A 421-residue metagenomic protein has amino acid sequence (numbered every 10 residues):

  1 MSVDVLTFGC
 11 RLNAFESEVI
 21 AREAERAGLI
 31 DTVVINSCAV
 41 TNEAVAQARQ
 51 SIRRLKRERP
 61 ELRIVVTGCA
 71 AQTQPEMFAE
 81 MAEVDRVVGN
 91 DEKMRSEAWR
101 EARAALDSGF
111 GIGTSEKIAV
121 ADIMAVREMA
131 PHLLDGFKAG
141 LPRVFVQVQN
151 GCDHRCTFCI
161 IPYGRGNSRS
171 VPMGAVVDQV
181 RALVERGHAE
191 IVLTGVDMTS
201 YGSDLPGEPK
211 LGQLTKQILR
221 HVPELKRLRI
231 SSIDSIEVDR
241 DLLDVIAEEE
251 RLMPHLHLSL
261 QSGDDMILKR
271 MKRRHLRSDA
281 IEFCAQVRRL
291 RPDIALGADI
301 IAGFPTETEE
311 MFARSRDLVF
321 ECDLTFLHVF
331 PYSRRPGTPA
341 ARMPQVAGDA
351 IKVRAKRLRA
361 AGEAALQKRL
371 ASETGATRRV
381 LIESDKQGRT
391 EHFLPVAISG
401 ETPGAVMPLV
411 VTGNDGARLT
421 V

Functional and structural regions predicted by a protein language model:
M1-Y201, K216, D241, L256 (+6 more regions): Proteins enriched for Cys/Gly/acidic motifs involved in redox and nucleic-acid/cofactor modification
T7, G195, S232, L260-S262 (+5 more regions): Active-site proximal loops enriched in glycine and acidic residues that flank catalytic Cys/His/Asp and coordinate
E61, A102-G113, S203-G212, R220-E224 (+1 more regions): Short, glycine- and charge-enriched coil/turn segments that flank and shape catalytic ligand pockets
I64-G68, T73-Q74, E185-E310: Conserved SAM/AdoMet-binding glycine-rich loop
A139-P142, C152-D153, L252, S262 (+4 more regions): Short flexible coil/turn linkers enriched for glycine and charged/polar residues that connect secondary-structure
E307, C322-L324: Contiguous mid-protein beta-loop-alpha structural module that forms a pocket-lining wall or clamp of enzyme active
L327: Mid-domain, small-residue-enriched loop/turn segments at the edges of structured enzyme/sensor domains
A341-V421: Terminal RNA-binding accessory module
